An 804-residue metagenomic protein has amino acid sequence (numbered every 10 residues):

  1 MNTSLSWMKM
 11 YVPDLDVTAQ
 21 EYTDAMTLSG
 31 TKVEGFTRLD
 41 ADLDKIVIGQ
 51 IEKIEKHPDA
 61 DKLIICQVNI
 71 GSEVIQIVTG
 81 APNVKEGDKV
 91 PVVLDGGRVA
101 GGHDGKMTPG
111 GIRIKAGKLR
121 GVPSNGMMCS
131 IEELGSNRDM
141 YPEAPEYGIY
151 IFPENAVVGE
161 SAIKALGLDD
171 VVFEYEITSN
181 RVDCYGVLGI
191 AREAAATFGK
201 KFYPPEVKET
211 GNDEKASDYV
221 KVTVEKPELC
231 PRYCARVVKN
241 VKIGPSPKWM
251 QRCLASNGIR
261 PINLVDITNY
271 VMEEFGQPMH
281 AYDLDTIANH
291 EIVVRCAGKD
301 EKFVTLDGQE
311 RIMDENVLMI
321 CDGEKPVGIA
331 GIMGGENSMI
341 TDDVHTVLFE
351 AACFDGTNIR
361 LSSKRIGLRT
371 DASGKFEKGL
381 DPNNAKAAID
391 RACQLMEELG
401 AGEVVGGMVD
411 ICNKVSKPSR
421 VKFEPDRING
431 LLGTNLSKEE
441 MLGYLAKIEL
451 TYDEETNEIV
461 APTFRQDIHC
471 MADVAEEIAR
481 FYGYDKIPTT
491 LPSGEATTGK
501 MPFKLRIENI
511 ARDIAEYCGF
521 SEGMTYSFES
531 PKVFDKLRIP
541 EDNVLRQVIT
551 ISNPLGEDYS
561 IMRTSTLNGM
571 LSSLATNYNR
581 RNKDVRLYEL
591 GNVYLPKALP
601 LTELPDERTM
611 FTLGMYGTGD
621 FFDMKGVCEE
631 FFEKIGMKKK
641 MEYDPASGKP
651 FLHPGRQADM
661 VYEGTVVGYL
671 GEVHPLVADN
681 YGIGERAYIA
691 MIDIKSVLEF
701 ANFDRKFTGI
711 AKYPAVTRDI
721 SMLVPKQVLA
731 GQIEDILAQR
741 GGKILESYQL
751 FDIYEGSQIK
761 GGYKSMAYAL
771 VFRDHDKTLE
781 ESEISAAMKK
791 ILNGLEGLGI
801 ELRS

Functional and structural regions predicted by a protein language model:
M1-E214, L348, G367, D371 (+3 more regions): Phosphate-backbone binding interfaces of nucleic-acid-interacting proteins
L5, D24, I64, F198 (+1 more regions): Glycine/proline-enriched, intrinsically flexible loops and inter-domain linkers
D40-D44, E209-N212, V271-E273, A496-T497 (+4 more regions): Beta-rich nucleic-acid/ligand-interaction surfaces
I48-V78, V158, P247, T268-N337: Conserved mixed alpha/beta core segments that line enzyme active sites in large multi-domain catalysts
R120-C129, E133, D139, A144-Y147 (+6 more regions): Mobile "lid/hinge" segments at catalytic clefts and subdomain interfaces of large enzymes
F198-V224, G400-I428, N435: Terminal amphipathic helices with adjacent charged low-complexity linkers/tails
V421-K583, R718, V771-H775, L779-S804: Extended, well-folded interaction surfaces typified by the phenylalanyl-tRNA synthetase beta subunit core
K447-L450, K597-L601, D606-E607, T612 (+1 more regions): A carboxyl-terminal module marker
